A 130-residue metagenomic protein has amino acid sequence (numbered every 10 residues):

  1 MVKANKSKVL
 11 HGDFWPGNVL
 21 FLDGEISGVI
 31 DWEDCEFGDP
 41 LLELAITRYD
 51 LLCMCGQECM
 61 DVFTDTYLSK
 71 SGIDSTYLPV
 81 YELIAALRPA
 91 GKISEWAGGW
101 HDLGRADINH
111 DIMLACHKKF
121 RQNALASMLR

Functional and structural regions predicted by a protein language model:
M1-G12, S69, C116-R130: An alpha-helical support segment within catalytic cores of ATP-dependent transferases
M1-L44: Active-site acidic catalytic loop and adjacent metal/ATP-binding pocket of ATP-dependent phosphoryl transfer enzymes
V9-G12, V29-I30, R48, E82 (+1 more regions): Short beta-strand segments
G24, I73-T76: Structured loop/turn residues at beta-strand edges in well-structured enzyme cores
E36, C55, L78, R105 (+1 more regions): Pocket-edge positions in alpha/beta enzyme catalytic cores
L41-I73, A85-L103: Active-site activation/catalytic loop segments of kinase-like enzymes and analogous catalytic loops in related
T76-L83: Alpha-helical transmembrane segments of integral membrane proteins
I93-R130: Helical subdomain adjoining the active site within ATP-dependent kinase catalytic cores
